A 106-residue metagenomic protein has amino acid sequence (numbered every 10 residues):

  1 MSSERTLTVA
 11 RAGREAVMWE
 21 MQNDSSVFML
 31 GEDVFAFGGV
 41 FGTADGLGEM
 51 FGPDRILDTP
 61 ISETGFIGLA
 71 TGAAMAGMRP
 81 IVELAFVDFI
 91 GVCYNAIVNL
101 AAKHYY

Functional and structural regions predicted by a protein language model:
M1-Y106: Thiamine diphosphate
